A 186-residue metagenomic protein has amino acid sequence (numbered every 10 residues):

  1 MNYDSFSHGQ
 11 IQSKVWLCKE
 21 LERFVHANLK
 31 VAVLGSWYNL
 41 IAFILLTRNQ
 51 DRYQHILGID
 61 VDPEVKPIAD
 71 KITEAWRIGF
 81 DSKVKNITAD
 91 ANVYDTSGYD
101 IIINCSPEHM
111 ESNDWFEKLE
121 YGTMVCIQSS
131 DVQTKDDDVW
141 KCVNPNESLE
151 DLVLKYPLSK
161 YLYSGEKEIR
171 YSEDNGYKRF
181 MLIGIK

Functional and structural regions predicted by a protein language model:
M1-L29: S-adenosyl-L-methionine
H26-L40: Conserved class I S-adenosyl-L-methionine
Y38-R52: Conserved SAM-binding loop of SAM-dependent methyltransferases across substrates and taxa, primarily the Class I
Y53-V61: Conserved SAM-binding motif I beta-strand of class I
V61-I101: S-adenosyl-L-methionine
A91, Y99-D114, S130-D131: A short SAM/SAH-binding and catalytic strip from SAM-dependent methyltransferases
S112-M181: C-terminal substrate-binding/active-site "lid" region of AdoMet-derived donor-dependent transferases
